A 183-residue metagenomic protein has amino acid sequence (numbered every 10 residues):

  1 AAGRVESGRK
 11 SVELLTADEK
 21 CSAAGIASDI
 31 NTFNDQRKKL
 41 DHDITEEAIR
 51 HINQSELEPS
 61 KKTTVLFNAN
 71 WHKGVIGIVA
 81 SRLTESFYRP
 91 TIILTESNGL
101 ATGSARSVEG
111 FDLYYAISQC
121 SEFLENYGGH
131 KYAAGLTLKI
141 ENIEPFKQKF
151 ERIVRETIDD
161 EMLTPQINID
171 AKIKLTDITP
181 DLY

Functional and structural regions predicted by a protein language model:
A1-M162, Q166-D177: Hydrophobic helix-and-loop "lid/oligomerization" segment in the mid-to-C-terminal part of catalytic domains
P180-L182: C-terminal helicase module of SF1/SF2 nucleic-acid helicases/translocases
